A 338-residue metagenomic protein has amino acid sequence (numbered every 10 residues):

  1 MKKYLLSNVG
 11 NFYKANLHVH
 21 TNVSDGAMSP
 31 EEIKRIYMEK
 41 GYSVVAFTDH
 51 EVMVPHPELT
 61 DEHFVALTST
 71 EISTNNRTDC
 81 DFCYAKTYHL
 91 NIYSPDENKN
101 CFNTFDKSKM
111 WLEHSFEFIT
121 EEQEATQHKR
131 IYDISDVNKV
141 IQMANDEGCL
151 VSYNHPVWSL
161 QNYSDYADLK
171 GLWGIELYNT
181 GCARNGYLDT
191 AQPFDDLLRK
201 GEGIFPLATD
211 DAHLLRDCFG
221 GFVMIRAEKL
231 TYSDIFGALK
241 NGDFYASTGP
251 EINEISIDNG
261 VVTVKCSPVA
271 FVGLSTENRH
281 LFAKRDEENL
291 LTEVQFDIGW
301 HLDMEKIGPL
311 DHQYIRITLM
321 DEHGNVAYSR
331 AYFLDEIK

Functional and structural regions predicted by a protein language model:
M1-N8, G201-F205, D210-K338: C-terminal functional module detector
K2-L150, N154, Q161-N162, K170 (+6 more regions): A metal-dependent hydrolase metal-coordination microenvironment
Y166-R184, V223-D234: Structural recognition of alpha->loop->beta junctions
